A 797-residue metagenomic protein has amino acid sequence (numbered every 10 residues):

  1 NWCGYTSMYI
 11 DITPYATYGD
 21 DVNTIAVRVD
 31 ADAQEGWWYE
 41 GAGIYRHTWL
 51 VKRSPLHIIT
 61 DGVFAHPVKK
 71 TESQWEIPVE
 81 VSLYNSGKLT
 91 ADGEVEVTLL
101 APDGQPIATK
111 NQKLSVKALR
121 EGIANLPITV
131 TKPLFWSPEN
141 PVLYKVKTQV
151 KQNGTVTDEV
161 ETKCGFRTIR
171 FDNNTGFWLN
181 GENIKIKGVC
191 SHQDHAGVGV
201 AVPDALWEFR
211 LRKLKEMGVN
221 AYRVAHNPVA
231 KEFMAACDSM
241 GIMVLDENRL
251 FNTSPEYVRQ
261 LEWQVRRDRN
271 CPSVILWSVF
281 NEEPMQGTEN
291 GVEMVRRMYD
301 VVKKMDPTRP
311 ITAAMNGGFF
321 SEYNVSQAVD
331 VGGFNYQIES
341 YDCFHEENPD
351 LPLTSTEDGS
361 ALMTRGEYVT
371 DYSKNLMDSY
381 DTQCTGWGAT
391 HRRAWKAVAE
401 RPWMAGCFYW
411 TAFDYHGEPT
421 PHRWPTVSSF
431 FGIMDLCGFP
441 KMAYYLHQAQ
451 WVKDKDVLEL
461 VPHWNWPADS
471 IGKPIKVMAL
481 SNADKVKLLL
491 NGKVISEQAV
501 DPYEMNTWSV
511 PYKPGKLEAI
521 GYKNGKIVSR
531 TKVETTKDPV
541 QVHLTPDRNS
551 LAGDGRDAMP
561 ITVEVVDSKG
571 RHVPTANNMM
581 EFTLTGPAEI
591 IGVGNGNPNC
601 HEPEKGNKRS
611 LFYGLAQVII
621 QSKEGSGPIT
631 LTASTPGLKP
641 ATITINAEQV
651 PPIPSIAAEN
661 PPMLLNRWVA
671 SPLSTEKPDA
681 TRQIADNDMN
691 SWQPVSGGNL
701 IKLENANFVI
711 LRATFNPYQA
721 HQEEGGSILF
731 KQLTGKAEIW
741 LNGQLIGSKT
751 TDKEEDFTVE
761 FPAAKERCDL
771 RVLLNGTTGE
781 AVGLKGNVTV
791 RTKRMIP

Functional and structural regions predicted by a protein language model:
N1-D61, S86-G87, P102, P228-K231 (+4 more regions): Accessory beta-strand-rich segments of carbohydrate-active enzymes
M8-P14, Q34, H47, R53-H57 (+2 more regions): Extended substrate-binding grooves/exosites of carbohydrate-active enzymes
P14, L126-F135, T507-Y512, E604-E624 (+1 more regions): Short, hydrophobic beta-strand segments
A16-Y18, V22, A26-A91, K163-T168 (+7 more regions): Non-catalytic, glycine-rich low-complexity segments
V22-D30, L50, P102, W395 (+8 more regions): Accessory carbohydrate-binding/adhesion or oligomerization-edge regions at the termini of glycan-active proteins
P78-L83, Q149, I475-S481, I520 (+4 more regions): Beta-strand-rich structural segments
S82-D172, M505-G515, K523, V533 (+2 more regions): Extended acidic/polar, glycine-enriched regions that form or flank non-catalytic beta-rich accessory modules
A91-E96, P138-K145, P474, N482-D484 (+6 more regions): Short flexible loop/turn segments that cap and initiate beta-strands
